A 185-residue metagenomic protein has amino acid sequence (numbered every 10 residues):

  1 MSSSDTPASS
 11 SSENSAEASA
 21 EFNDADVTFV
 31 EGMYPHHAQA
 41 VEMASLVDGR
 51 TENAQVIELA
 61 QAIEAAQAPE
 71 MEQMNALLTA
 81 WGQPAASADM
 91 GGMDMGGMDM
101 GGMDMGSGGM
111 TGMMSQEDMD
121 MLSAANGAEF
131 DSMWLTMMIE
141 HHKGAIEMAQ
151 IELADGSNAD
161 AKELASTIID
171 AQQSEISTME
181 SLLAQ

Functional and structural regions predicted by a protein language model:
S3-Q185: All-alpha RGS (Regulator of G-protein Signaling) helical domain and cognate RGS-like helical scaffolds
